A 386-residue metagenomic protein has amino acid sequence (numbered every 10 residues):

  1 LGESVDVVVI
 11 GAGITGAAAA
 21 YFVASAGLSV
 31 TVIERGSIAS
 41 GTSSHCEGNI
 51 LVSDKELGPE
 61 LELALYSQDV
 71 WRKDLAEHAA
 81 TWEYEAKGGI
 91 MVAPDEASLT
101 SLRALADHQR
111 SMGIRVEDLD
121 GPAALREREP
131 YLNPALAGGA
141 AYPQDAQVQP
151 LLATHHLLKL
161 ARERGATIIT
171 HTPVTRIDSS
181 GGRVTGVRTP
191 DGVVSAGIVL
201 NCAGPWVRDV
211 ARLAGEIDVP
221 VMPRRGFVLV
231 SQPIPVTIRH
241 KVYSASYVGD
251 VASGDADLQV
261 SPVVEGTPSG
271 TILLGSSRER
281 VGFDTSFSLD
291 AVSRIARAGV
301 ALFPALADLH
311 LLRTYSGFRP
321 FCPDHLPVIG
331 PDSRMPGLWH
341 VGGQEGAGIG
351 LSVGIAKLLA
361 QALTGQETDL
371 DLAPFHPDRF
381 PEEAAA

Functional and structural regions predicted by a protein language model:
L1, A26, S333-A386: C-terminal lid/capping helical subdomain adjacent to the catalytic/cofactor pocket in oxidative enzymes
V5-T31: N-terminal Rossmann-like FAD-binding beta1-loop-alpha1 element of flavoenzymes
Y21-F22, G48-L51, A80-E85, R183 (+2 more regions): Active-site substrate-recognition segment that forms the wall of the catalytic cavity or substrate channel
S25-S44: Glycine-rich FAD pyrophosphate-binding loop
E47, D145, R280-F283, F318-P320 (+2 more regions): Glycine-rich phosphate/pyrophosphate-binding beta-alpha loops
E47-R128, G299: Dinucleotide-binding Rossmann-like beta1-alpha1 core, especially the glycine-rich loop that anchors the ADP
E62, V92-S101, A141-K159, S286-A291 (+1 more regions): Short beta-strand to alpha-helix junction loop
A140-G197: Helical element adjacent to the flavin cofactor pocket in flavoenzyme catalytic cores
